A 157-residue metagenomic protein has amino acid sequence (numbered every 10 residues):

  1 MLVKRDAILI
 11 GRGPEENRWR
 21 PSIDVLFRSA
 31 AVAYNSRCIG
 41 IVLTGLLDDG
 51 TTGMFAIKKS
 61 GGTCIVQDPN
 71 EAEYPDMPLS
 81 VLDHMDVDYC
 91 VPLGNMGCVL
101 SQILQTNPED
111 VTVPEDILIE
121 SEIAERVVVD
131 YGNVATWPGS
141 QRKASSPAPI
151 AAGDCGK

Functional and structural regions predicted by a protein language model:
M1-K157: Conserved acid/base catalytic micro-environments in cytosolic active-site loops
